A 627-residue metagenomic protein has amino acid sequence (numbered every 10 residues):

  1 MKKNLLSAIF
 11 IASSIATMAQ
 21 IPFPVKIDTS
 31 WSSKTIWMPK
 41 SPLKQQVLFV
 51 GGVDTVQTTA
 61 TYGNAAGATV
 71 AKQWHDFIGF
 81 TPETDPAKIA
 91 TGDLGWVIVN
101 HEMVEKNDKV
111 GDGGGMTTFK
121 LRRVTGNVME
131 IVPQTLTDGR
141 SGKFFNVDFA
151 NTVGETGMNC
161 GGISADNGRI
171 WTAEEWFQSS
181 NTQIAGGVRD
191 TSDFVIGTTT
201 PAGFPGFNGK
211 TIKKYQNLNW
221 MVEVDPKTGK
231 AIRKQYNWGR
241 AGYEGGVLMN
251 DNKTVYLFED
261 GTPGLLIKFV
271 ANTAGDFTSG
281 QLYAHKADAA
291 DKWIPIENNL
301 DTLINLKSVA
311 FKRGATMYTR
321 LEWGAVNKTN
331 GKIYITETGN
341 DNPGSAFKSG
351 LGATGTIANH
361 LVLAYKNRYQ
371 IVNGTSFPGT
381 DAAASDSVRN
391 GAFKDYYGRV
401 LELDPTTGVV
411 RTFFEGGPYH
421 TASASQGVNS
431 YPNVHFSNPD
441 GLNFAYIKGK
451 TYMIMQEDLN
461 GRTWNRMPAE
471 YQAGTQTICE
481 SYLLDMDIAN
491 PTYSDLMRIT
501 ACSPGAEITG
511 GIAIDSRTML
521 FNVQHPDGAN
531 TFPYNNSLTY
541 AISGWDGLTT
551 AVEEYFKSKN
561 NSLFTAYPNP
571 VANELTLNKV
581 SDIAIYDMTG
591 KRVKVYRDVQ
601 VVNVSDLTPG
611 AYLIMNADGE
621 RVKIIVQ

Functional and structural regions predicted by a protein language model:
M1-Q20, L613: Bacterial Sec-dependent N-terminal signal peptides
A8, Y555-Y567, V571-Q627: C-terminal outer-membrane/trafficking sorting elements
A16, A353-G355, F521, T549 (+3 more regions): Intrinsically disordered/low-complexity terminal segments and short unstructured peptides
Q20-T549: Sequence/structural signature of beta-propeller domains
